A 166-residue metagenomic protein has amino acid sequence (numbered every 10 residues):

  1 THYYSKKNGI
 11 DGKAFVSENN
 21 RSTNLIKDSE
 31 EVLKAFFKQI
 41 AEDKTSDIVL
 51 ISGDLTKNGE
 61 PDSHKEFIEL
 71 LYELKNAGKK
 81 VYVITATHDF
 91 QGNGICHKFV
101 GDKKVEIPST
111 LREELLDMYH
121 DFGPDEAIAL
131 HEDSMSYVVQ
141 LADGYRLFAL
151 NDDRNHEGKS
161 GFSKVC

Functional and structural regions predicted by a protein language model:
T1-P61: N-terminal active-site segment of His-dependent metallophosphoesterases
P61, E66-V165: Extended active-site neighborhood of metal-dependent phosphoesterases/phosphodiesterases
